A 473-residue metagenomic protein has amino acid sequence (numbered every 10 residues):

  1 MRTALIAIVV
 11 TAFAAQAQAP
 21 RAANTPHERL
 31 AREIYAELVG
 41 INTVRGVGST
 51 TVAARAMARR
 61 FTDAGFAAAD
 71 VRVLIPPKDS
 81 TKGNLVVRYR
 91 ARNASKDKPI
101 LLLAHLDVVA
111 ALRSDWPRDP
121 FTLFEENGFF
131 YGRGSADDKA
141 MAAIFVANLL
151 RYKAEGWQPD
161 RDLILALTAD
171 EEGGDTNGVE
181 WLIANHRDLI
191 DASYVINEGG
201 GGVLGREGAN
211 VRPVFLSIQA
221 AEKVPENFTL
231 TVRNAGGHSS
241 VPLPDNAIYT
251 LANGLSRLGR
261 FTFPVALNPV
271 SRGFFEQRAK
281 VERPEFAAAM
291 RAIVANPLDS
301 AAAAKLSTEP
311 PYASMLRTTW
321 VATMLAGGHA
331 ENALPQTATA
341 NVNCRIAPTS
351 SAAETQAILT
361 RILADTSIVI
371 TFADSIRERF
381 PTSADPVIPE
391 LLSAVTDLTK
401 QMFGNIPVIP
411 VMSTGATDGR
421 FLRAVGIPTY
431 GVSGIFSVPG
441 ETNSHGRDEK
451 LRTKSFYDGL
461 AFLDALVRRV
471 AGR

Functional and structural regions predicted by a protein language model:
T3-F13: Sec-dependent N-terminal signal peptides
A15-A19, A68, G201-D464, R468-R473: Metal-dependent amide/peptide-bond hydrolase catalytic core, centered on the "pita-bread" metallohydrolase fold
A19-R133, Y152-R161, V342: Acidic/His- and Gly-rich active-site-bordering loop/insert found across diverse amide/peptide-bond hydrolases
N24-R32, T43-A54, S80, S135-D138 (+7 more regions): Solvent-exposed, acidic/flexible segments
T43-G46, K78-S80, R92-A94, L106-A110 (+4 more regions): Solvent-exposed loop/turn segments at secondary-structure junctions within structured extracellular/periplasmic domains
T50, K98-P99, A111-D115, D175-V179 (+4 more regions): Short, solvent-exposed loop/turn and secondary-structure capping segments
E126-D137, V408-I409, L451: Short pre-catalytic strand/loop immediately N-terminal to key active-site residues, enriched for Gly-Thr
F129-F130, G134-S217: Acidic/histidine-rich catalytic neighborhood of metal-dependent amide-processing enzymes
